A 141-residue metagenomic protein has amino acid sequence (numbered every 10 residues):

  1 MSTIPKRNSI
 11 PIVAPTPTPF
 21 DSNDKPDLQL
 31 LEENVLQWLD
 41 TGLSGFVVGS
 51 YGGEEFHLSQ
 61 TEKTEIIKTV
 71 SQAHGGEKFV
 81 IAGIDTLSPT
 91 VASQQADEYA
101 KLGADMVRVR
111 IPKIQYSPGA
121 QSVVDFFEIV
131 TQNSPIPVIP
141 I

Functional and structural regions predicted by a protein language model:
S2-I141: Active-site beta->alpha loop and helix N-cap motifs at the rims of alpha/beta catalytic domains
